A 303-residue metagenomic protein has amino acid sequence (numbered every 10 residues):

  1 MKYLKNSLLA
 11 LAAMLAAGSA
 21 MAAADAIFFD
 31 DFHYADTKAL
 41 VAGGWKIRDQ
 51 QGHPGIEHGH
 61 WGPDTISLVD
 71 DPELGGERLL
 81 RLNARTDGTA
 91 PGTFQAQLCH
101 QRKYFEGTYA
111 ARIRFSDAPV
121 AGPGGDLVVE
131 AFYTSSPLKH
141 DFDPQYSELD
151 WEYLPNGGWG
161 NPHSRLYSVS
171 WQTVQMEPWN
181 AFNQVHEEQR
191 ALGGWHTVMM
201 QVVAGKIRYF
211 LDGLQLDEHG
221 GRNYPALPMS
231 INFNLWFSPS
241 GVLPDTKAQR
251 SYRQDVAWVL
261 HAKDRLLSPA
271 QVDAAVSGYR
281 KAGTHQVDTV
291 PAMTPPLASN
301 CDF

Functional and structural regions predicted by a protein language model:
M1-L8: Bacterial N-terminal signal peptides that target proteins for export
M14-L15, A121: Repetitive helical segments and hydrophobic/amphipathic motifs
A17-A20: N-terminal signal peptide c-region/cleavage motif recognized by signal peptidases
A23-F303: GH16 jelly-roll
